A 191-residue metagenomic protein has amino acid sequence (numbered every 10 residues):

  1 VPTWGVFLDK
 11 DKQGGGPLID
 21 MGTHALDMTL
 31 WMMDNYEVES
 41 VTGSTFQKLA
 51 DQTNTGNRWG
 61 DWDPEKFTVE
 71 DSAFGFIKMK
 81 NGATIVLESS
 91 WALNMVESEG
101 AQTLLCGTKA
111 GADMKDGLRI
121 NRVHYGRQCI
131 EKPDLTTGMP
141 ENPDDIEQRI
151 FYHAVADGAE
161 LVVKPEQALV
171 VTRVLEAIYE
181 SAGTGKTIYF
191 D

Functional and structural regions predicted by a protein language model:
V1-F67, G185: Predominantly a Rossmann-like dinucleotide-binding segment in NAD(P)-dependent oxidoreductases
G14-P17, W62-D63, L135-M139, D157-P165: Active-site rim elements
I19, T23-D27, N142-R149, E166-R173: A structural signal for well-ordered alpha-helical segments within the folded catalytic domains of diverse enzymes
D20, G100, V163: Residue-level signal for the nucleotide or nucleotide-sugar donor/cofactor binding architecture
M32-Y36, G111-A112, I178-S181: Phosphate/oxyanion-binding loops and surfaces in catalytic or ligand/nucleic-acid-binding neighborhoods
T42-S44, E88, D191: Solvent-exposed beta-strand sheet faces enriched in polar/charged residues
Q52, D63-E147: NAD(P)-dinucleotide binding in Rossmann-like oxidoreductases
K80, Y125, I150-D191: C-terminal helix-rich "cap/oligomerization" subdomain common to oxidoreductases
